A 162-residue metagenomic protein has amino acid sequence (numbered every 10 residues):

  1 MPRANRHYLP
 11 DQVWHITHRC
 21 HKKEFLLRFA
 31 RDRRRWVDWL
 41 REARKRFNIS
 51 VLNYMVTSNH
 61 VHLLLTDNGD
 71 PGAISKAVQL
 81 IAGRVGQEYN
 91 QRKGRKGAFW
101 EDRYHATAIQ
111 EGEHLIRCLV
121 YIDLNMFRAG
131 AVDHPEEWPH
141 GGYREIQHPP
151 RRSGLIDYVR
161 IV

Functional and structural regions predicted by a protein language model:
M1-S58, T66-V162: Short Pro-Cys-Gly-centered "Cys-loop" motif that presents a nucleophilic cysteine in a tight turn
